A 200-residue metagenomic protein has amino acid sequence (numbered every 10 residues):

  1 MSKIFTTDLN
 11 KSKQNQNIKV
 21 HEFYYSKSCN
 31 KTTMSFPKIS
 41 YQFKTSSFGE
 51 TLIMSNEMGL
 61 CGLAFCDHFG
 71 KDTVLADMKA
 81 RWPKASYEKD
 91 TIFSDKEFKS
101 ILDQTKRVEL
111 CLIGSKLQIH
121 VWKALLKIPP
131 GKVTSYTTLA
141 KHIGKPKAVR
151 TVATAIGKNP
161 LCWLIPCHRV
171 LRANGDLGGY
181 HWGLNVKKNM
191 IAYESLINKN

Functional and structural regions predicted by a protein language model:
S2-P146, Y193-N200: Basic nucleic-acid-binding alpha-helical/helix-turn surface characteristic of O6-alkylguanine DNA
K147-N189: Short glycine/serine-rich loop segments
